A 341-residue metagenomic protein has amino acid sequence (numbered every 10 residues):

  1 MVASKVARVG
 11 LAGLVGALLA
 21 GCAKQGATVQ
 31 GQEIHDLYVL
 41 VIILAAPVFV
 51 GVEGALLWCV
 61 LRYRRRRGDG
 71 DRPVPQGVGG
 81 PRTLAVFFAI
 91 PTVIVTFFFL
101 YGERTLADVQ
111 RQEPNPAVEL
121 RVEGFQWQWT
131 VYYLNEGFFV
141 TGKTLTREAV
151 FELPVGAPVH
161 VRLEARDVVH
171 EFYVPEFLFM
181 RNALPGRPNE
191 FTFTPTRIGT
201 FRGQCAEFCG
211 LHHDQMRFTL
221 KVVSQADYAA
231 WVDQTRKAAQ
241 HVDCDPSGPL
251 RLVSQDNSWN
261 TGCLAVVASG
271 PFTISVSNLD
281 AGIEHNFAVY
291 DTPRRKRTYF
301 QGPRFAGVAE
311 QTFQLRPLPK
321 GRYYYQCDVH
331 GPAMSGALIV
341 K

Functional and structural regions predicted by a protein language model:
V2-V52: Hydrophobic alpha-helical segments
V15, I43-L57, A85, A89-F99: Hydrophobic alpha-helical transmembrane segments of multipass integral membrane proteins
A23-Y38, V60-N286, T298-Q314, P319 (+2 more regions): Non-transmembrane, membrane-proximal soluble domains of secreted or membrane proteins
A45, C205, C327: Conserved S/T- and glycine-rich ATP-binding loop of Class I adenylate-forming
N286-R294: Short, surface-exposed beta-strand/strand-loop-strand elements in extracellular ectodomains
Y323-G331: C-terminal structural segments of small proteins and small subunits
